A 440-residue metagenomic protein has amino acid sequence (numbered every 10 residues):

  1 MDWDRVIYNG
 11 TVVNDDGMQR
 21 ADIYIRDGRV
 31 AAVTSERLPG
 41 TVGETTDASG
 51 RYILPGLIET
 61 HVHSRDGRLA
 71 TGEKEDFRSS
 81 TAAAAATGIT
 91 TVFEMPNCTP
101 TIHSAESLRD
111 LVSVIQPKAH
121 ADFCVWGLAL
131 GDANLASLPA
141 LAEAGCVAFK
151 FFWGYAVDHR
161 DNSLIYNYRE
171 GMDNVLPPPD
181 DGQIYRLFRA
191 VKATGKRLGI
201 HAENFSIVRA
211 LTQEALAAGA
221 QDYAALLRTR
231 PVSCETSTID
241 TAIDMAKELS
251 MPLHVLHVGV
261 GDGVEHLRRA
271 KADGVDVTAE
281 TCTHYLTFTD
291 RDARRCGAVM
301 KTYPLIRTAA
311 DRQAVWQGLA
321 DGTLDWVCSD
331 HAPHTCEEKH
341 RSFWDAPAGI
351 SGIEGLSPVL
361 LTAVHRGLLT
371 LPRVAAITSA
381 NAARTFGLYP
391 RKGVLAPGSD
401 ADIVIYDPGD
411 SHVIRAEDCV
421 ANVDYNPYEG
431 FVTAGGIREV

Functional and structural regions predicted by a protein language model:
M1-G56: Histidine-rich, glycine-flanked metal-binding segment
G10, G28, G50, H61 (+13 more regions): Divalent metal-coordination and catalytic microenvironments
G10, S342-D345, P397-V440: C-terminal cap of metal-dependent C-N hydrolases
A48-K118: Metal-associated gating/positioning segment near the N- to mid-region
F93-E94, C124-G127, P252-H257: Short catalytic-loop micro-motif centered on adjacent basic/acidic residues
S113-A129: A glycine-rich helix N-cap at a beta->alpha junction
A133-F151, Y155-V327: Histidine/acidic residue-rich metal-binding segments in metalloenzymes
Q221-S250, V299, G318-W326, A332-G409: His/Asp/Glu-enriched, well-ordered alpha-helical/loop segment that forms or immediately abuts the divalent-metal
